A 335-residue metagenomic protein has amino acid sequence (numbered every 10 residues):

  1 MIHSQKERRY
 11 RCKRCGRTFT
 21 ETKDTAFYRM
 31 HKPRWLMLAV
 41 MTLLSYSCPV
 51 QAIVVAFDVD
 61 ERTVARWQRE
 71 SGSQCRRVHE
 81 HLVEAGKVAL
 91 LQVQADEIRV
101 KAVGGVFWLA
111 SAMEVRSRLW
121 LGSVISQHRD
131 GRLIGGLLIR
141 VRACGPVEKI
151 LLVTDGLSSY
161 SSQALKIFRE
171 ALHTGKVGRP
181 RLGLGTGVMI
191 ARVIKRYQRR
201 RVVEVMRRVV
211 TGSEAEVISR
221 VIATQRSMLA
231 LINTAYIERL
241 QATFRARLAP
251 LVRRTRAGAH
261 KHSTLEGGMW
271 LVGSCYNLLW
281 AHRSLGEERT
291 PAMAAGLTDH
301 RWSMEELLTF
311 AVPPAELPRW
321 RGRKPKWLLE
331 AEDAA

Functional and structural regions predicted by a protein language model:
M1-A335: Residue-level recognition of single "structural anchor" positions that define or cap local secondary structure
